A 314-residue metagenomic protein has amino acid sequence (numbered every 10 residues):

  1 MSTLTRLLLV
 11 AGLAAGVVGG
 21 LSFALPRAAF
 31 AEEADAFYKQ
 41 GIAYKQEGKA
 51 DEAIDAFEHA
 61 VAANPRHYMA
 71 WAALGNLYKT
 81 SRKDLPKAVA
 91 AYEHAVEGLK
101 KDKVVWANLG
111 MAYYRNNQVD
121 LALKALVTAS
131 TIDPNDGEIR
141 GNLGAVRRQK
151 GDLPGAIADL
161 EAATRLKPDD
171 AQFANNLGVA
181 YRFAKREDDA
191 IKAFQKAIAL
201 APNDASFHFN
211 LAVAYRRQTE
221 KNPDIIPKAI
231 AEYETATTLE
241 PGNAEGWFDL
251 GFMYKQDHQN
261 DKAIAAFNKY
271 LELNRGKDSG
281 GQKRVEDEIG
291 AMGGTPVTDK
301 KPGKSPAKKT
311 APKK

Functional and structural regions predicted by a protein language model:
L4, A34-D35, R217, D224-P227 (+1 more regions): Terminal, low-structured helical/coil segments at or just beyond the last alpha-helical repeat
A15-A28: C-terminal segment of classical bacterial N-terminal signal peptides
E32-A63, N76-T80, V104, M111 (+3 more regions): Alpha-helical segment of the N-proximal tetratricopeptide repeat
E33-D35, Y68-M69, K103-V104, G137-E138 (+4 more regions): Helix-start (N-cap) detector for alpha-helical repeat units in TPR-like alpha-solenoids, especially tetratricopeptide
I42, N76-L77, M111, A145 (+5 more regions): Residue-level recognition of tetratricopeptide repeat
Q46-H59, T80-H94, N116-T128, Q149-A162 (+4 more regions): Structural signature of tandem alpha-helical TPR/SEL1-like repeats, specifically the intra-repeat loop/turn
A63, E97-L99, I132, L166 (+4 more regions): Structural marker of alpha-solenoid helical repeat scaffolds
